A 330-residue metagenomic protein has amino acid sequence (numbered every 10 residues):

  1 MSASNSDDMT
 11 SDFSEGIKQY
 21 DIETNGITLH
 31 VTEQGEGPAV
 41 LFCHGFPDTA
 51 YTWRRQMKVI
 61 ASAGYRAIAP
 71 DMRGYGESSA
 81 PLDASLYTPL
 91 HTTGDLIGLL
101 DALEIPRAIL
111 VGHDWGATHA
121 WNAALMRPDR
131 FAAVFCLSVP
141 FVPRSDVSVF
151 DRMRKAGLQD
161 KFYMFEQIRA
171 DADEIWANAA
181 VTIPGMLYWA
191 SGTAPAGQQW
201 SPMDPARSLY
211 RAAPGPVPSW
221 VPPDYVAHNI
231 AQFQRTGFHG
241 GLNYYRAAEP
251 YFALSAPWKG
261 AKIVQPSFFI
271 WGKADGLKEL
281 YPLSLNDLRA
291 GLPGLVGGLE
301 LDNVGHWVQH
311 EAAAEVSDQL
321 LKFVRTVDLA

Functional and structural regions predicted by a protein language model:
D7-K18, L29, E77-R107, V111 (+1 more regions): Flexible "cap/lid" subdomain of the alpha/beta-hydrolase fold that forms the substrate-access gate
K18-T24: Short acidic-hydrophobic surface loop/beta-edge motif
H30-S79, L99: Conserved HGGG/HGGXW glycine-rich cap/lid loop of the alpha/beta-hydrolase fold
G35, L103-P106, V327: Glycine-rich phosphate-binding loop signature in dinucleotide/nucleotide-binding domains
A39-Q56, P70-M72, A108-S138, A247-Y251 (+1 more regions): Conserved beta-strand->loop/alpha-helix structural units within folded catalytic cores of enzymes with alpha/beta
A61-A63, W220, F252-A253, E315: Preference for well-ordered, secondary-structure-rich cores of eukaryotic proteins
P293-A330: Catalytic active-site module of serine/aspartate enzymes centered on a nucleophile-bearing elbow/loop
